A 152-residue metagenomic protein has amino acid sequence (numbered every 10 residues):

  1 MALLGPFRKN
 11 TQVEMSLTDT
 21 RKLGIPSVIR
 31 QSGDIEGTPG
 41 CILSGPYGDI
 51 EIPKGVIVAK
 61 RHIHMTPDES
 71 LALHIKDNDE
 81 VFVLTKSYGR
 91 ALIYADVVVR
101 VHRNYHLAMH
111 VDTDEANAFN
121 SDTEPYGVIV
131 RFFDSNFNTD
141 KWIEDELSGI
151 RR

Functional and structural regions predicted by a protein language model:
M1-P46, E51-N78, L84, V98-Y126: Short beta-strand-centered segments at strand-helix junctions
D49, S87-A91, F133-N136: Short, charged beta-turn/beta-strand-edge "cap" motif at the junction between a beta-strand and an adjacent loop
Y94-D96: Short terminal or interdomain "cap/linker" segment that borders an active site or interface and mediates
H110-R152: Long hydrophobic alpha-helical segments typical of transmembrane helices together with their membrane-interfacial
